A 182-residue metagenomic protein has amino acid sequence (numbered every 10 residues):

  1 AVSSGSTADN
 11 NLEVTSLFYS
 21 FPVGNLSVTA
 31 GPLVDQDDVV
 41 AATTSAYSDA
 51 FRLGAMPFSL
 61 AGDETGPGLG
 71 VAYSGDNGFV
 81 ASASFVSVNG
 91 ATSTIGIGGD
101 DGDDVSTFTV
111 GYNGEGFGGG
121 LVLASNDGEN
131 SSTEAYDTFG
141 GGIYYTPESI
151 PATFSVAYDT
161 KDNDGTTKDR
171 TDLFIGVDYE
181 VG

Functional and structural regions predicted by a protein language model:
A1-G90, G111-N113, D178: Outer membrane beta-barrel
S4-D9, M56-G62, T92-G99, G128-E134 (+1 more regions): Outer-membrane beta-barrel domain signature
N77-G78, D101-G182: Detector for outer-membrane/organellar transmembrane beta-barrel domains, recognizing the amphipathic beta-strand
